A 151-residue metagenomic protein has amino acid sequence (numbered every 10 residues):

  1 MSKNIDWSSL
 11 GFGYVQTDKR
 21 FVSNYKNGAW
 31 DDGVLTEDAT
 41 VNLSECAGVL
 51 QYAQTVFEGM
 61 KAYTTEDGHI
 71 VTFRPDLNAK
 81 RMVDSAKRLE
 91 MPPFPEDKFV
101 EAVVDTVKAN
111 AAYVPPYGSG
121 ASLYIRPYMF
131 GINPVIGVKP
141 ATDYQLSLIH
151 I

Functional and structural regions predicted by a protein language model:
M1-I149: Conserved alpha/beta cores of soluble small-molecule-handling proteins
